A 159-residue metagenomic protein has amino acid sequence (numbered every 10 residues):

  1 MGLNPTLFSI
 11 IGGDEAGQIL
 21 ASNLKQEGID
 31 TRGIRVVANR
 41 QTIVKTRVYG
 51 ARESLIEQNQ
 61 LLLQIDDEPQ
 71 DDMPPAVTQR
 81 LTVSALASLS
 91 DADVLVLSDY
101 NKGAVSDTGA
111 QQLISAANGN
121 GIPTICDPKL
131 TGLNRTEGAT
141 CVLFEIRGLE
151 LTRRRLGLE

Functional and structural regions predicted by a protein language model:
M1-E159: Ribokinase/PfkB-type carbohydrate-kinase core domain
